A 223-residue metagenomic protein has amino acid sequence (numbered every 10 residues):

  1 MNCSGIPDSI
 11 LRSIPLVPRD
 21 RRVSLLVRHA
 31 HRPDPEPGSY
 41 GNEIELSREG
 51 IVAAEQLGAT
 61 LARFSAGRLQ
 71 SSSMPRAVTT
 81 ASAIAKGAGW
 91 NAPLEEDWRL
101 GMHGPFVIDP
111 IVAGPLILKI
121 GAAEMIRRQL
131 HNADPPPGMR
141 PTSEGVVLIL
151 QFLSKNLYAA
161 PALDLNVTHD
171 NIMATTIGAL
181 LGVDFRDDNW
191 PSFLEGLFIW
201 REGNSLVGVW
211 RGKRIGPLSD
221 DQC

Functional and structural regions predicted by a protein language model:
M1-E96, A133-P137, D184-G208: Active-site-proximal alpha-helix that buttresses catalytic centers in soluble enzyme cores
V17, V146-V207: Active-site-adjacent alpha-helix immediately C-terminal to a catalytic or transition-state-stabilizing loop
H29-P33, A123-Q129, Y158-L163, T168-I172: A broad, low-specificity signal for short, low-complexity segments enriched in glycine/proline and polar/charged
P33-D34, Y40, I44-E45, A83-I149: Phosphate-handling substructures
E49, H103-P105, L218: Surface-exposed loop/turn and secondary-structure junction residues enriched for glycine/proline
I51-G58, T142-Q151: Short, amphipathic alpha-helical "lid/cap" segments that border enzyme active or binding sites
R99-G101, N204, K213: Residues that form or immediately flank small-molecule/cofactor binding pockets and catalytic motifs
G212-C223: Acidic, His/Gly-rich catalytic cores of divalent-metal-dependent hydrolytic chemistry
